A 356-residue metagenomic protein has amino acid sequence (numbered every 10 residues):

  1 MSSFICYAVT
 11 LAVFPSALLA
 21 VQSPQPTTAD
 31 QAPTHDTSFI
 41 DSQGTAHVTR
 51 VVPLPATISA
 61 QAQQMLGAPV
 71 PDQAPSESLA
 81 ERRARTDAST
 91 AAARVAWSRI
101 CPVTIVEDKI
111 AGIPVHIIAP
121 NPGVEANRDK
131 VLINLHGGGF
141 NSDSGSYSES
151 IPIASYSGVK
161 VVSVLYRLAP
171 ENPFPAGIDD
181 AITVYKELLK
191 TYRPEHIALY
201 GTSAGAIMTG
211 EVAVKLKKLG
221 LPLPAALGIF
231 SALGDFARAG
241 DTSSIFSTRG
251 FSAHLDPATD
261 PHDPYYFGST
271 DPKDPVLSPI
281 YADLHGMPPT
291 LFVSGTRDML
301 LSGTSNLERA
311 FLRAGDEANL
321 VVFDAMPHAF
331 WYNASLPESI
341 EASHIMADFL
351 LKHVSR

Functional and structural regions predicted by a protein language model:
M1-A8: Bacterial N-terminal signal peptides that target proteins for export
C6, R82-R83, H116, R167: Basic side chains
A8-A17: Bacterial N-terminal signal peptides
S16-P26: Bacterial Sec-dependent signal peptides at the C-terminal "C-region" and cleavage site
P24-S38, T49-S76, C101-R356: Alpha/beta-hydrolase superfamily serine-hydrolase fold, recognizing
D41: Acidic surface patches and DE-rich sequence motifs
G44-V48: Conserved Class I S-adenosyl-L-methionine
A80, A84-D108: A domain-start/cap signature at the N-terminus of enzymes
